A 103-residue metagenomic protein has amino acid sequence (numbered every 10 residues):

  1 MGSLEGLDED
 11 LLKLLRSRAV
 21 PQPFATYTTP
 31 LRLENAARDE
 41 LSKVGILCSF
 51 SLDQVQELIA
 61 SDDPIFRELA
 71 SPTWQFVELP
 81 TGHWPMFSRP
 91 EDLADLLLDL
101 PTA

Functional and structural regions predicted by a protein language model:
M1-P64: Alpha/beta-hydrolase
L11-L12, V20, T81, L96 (+1 more regions): Generic hydrophobic/packing signal
S51-P80, D99-L100: Conserved loop-alpha-helix segment in the C-terminal half of the alpha/beta-hydrolase fold that carries the catalytic
F76-E91: Catalytic histidine-centered segment of alpha/beta-hydrolase-like enzymes
F87-P101: Post-His helix in hydrolase/transferase enzymes
